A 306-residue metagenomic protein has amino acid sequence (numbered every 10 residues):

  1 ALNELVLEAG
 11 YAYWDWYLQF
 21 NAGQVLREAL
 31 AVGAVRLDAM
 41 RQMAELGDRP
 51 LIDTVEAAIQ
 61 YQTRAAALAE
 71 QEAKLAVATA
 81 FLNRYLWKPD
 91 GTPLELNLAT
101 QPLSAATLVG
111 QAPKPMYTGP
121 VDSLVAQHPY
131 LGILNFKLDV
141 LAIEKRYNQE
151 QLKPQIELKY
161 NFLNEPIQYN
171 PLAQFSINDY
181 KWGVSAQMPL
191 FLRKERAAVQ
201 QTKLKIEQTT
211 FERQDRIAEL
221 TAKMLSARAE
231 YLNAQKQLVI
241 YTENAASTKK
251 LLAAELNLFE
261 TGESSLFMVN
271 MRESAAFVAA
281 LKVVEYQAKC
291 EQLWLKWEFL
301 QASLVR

Functional and structural regions predicted by a protein language model:
A1-L5, G132, Q151-Y180, Q187-Q200 (+1 more regions): Small/polar (Gly/Ser/Thr/Ala-rich) solvent-exposed segments that form structured loops/beta-strands/short helices used
A1-V25, Q60, A78, Y85 (+4 more regions): Amphipathic alpha-helical coiled-coil segments
L2-P120, E230, A275-A276, V283 (+1 more regions): Periplasmic alpha-helical coiled-coil/stalk elements that build and connect Gram-negative outer-membrane
Q71, P129, T209, Y286: Metallo-beta-lactamase
G91-T92, R146-Y147, L192-R193: Short beta-strands and strand-coil junctions in structured, solvent-facing domains, enriched
S123, Q127, P166-Y169: Extracytoplasmic loops and strand-loop junctions of Gram-negative outer membrane beta-barrel proteins
V125-Y130, Q235: Short loop-to-helix capping motifs
